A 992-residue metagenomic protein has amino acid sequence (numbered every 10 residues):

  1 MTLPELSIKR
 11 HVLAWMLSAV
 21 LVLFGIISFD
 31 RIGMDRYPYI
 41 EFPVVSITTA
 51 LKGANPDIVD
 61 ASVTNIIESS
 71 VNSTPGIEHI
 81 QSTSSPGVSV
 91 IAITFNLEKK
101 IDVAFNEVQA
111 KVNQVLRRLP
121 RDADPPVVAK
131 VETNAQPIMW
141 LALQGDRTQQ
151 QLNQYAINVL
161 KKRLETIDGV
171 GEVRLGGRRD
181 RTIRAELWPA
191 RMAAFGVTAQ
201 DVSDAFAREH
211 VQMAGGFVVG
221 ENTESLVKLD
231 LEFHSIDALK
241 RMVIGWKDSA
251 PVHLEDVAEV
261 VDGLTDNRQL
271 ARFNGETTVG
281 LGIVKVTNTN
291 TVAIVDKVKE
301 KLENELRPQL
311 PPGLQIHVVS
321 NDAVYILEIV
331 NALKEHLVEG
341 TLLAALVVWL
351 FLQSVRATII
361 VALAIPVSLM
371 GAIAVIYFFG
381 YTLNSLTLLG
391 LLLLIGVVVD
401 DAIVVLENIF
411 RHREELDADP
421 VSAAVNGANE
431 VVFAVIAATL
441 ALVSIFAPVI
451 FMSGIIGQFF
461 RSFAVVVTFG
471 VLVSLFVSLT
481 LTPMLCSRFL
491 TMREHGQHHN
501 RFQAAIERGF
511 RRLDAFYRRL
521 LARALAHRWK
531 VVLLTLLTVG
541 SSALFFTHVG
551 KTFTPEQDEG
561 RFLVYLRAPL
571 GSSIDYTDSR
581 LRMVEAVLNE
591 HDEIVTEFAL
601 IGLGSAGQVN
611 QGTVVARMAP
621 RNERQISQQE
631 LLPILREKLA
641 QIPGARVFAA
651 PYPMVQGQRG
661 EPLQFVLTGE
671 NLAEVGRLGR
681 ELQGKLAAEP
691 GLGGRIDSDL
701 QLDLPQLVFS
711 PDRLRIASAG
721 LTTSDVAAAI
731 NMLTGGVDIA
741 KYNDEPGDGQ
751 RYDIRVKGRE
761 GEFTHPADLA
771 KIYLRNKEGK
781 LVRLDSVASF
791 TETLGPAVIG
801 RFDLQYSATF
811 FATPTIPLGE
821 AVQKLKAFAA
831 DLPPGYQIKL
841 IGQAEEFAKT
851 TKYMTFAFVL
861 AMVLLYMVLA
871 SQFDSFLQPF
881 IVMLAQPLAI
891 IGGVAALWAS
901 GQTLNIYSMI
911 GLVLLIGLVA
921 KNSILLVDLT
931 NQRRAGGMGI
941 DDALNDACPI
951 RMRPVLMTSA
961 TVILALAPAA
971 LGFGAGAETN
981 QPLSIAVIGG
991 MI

Functional and structural regions predicted by a protein language model:
M1-R31, N429-V431, R501-F553, P633 (+2 more regions): Signature of alpha-helical transmembrane segments and their immediate interfacial
L6, T48, L116, R163-L342 (+9 more regions): Extracytoplasmic/periplasmic membrane-proximal domains and adjacent transmembrane bundles of envelope biogenesis
V12, A19-N55, N113-D122, W246 (+6 more regions): Transmembrane helices with small-residue packing motifs
G25-R31, D35-R36, L342-R411, F451 (+7 more regions): Hydrophobic transmembrane alpha-helices and their membrane-interface caps in long multi-pass transport proteins
M34-V45, Q81-G87, D122-D146, R174-D180 (+13 more regions): Flexible hinge/switch segments at interdomain interfaces of large molecular machines
I58-V131, A190-V211, L229-E232, D575-Q658 (+2 more regions): Solvent-exposed, membrane-proximal periplasmic/extracellular interface segments of envelope transport and secretion
V319, I326, V330, L406 (+3 more regions): Helix-loop junctions and hydrophobic alpha-helical segments within the transmembrane domains of large membrane
G396, G427-E430, A437-H498: Hydrophobic alpha-helical segments
